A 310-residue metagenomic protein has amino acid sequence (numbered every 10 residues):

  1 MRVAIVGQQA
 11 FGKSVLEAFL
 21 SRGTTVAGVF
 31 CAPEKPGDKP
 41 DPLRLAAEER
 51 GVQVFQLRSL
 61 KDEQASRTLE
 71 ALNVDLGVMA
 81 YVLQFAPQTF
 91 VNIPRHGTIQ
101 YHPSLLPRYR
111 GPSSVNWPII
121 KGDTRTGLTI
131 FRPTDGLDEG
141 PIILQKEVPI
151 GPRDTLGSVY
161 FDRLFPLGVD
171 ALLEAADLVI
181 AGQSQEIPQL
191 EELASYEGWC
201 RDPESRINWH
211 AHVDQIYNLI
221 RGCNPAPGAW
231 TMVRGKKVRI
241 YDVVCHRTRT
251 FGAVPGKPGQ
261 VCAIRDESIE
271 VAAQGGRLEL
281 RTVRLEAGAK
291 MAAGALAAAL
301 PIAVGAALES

Functional and structural regions predicted by a protein language model:
M1-W230, A263, G276-E279, L285-A287 (+2 more regions): One-carbon transfer enzymes
Q185, D242, K257-Q260: Generic secretory/membrane-interface signal
R234-R249, L278-T282: A short acidic-to-branched-hydrophobic micro-motif
R247, F251-L278: Low-complexity, glycine/alanine/valine/leucine- and proline-rich hydrophobic stretches
